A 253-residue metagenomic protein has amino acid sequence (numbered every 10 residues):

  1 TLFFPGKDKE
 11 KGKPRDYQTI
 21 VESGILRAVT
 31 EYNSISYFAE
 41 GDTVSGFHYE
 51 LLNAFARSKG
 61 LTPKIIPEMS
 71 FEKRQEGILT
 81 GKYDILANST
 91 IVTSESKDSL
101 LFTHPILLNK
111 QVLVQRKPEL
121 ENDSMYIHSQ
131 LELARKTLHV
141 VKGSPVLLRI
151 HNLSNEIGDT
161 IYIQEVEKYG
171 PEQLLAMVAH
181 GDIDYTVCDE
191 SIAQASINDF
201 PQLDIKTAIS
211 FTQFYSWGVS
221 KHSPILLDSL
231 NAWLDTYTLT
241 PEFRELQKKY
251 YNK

Functional and structural regions predicted by a protein language model:
G6-T90, S94-D98, I163-K168: Extracytoplasmic small-molecule ligand-binding "clamshell" domains of the periplasmic binding protein/Venus flytrap
Y32-N33, L107-Q115, L120, E167 (+4 more regions): Periplasmic-binding protein-like
A39, L52-T62, E132, V146-K168 (+2 more regions): Ligand-binding cleft/hinge of the Venus flytrap
F55, I78-L79, L113, L133 (+3 more regions): Hydrophobic residues within well-ordered alpha-helices
E72-E76, A87-S99, R149-E156, A176-F211: A ligand-binding cleft/hinge motif common to bilobed small-molecule-binding domains
K117-L138: Flexible hinge/capping segments at coil-to-helix
L234-Y250: Periplasmic-binding protein-like
